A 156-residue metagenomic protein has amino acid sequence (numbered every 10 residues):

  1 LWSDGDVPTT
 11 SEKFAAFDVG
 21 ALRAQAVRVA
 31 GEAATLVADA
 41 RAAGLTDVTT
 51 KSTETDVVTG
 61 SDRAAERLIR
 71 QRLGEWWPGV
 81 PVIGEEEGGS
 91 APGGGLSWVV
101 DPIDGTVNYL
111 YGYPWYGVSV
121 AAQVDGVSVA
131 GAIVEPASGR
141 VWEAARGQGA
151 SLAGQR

Functional and structural regions predicted by a protein language model:
W2-I103: N-terminal subdomain of lithium-sensitive/metallo-dependent phosphomonoesterases centered on the IMPase/IPPase/PAP
P92-S151: DPxDG-like acidic metal-binding loop motif
Q155-R156: Conserved beta-loop-beta connector loops within the AMP-binding
